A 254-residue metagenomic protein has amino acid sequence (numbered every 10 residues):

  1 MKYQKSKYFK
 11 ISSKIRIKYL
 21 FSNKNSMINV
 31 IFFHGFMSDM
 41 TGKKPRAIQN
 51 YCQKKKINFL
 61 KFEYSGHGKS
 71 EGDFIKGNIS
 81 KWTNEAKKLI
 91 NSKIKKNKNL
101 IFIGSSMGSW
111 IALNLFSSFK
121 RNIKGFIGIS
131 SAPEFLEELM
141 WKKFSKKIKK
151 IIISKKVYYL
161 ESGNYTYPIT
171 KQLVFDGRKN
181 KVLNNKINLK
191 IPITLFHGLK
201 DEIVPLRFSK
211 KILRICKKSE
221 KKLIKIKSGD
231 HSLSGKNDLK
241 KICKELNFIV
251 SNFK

Functional and structural regions predicted by a protein language model:
M1-K24, G235: N-terminal cap/lid segment of alpha/beta-hydrolase-fold proteins
M27-G35: Short beta-strand element of the alpha/beta-hydrolase
M37, Y64-K69, P133, D230: Alpha/beta-hydrolase active-site loop signature
M37-K43: Short substrate-entry loop that stabilizes the transition state in hydrolases
P45, Q49-E71: Conserved alpha/beta-hydrolase
H67-I94: Catalytic nucleophile-loop/oxyanion-hole region of alpha/beta-hydrolase and closely related hydrolase-like folds
I75, W110, N122-K225, D230-F253: The alpha/beta-hydrolase serine catalytic core
G104-A112: Gly/Ala-rich beta-loop-alpha elbow adjacent to hydrolase catalytic centers
